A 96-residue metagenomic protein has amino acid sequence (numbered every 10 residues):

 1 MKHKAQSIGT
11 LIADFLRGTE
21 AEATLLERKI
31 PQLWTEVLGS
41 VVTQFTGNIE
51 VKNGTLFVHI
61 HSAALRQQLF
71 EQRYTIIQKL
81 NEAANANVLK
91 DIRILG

Functional and structural regions predicted by a protein language model:
M1-E36, I49-E50, Q67, Y74 (+1 more regions): N-terminal presequence-like segments and adjacent domain-start helices
T35-F57: Short edge beta-strands and adjacent turn/loop segments
H59-H61: Short hydrophobic/aromatic beta-strand micro-patches that form the beta-sheet surface supporting nucleotide- or nucleic
I77-Q78: Charge-dense, helix-prone N-terminal extensions
